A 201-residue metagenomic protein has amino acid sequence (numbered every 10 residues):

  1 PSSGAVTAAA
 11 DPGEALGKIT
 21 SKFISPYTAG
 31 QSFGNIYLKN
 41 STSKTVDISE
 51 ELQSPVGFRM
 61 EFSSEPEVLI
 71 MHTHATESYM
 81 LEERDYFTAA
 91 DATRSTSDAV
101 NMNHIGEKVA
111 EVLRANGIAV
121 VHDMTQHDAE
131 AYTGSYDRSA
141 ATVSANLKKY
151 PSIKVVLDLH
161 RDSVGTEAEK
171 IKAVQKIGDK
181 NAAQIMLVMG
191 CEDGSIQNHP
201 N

Functional and structural regions predicted by a protein language model:
P1-V156, R161-N201: Catalytic-site microenvironment of enzymes that process N-acetyl-hexosamine-containing cell-wall polysaccharides
